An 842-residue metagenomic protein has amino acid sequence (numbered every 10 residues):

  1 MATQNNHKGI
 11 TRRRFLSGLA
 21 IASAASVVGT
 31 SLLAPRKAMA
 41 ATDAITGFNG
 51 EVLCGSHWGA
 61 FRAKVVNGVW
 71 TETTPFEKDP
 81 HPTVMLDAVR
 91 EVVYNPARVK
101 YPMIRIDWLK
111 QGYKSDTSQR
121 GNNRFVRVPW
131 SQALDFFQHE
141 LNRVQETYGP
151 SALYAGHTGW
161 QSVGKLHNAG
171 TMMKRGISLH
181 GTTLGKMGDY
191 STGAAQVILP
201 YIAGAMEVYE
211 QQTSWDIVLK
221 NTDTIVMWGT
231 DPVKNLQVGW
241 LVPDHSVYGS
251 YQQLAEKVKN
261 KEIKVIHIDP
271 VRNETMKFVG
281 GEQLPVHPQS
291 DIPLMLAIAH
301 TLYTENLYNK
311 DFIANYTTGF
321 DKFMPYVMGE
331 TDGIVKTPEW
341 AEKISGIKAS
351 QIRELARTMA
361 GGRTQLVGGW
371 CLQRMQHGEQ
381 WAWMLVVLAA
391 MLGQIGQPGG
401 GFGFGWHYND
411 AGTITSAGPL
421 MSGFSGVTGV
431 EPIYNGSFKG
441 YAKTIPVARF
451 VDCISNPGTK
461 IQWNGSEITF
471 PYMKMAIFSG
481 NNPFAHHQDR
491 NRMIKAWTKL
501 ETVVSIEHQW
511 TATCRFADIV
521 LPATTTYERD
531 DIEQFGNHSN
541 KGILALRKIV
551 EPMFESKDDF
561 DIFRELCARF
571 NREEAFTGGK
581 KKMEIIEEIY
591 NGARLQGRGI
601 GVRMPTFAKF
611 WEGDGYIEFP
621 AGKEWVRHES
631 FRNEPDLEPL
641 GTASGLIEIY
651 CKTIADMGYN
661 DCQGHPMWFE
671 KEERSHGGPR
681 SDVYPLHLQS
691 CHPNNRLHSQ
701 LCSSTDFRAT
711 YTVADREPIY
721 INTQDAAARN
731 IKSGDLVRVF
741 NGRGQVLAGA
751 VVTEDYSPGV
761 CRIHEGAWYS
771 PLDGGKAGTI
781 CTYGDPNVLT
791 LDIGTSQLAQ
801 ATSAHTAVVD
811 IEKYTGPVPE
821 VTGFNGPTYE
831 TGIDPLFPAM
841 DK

Functional and structural regions predicted by a protein language model:
A2-L307, L566-A568, A727, P771-K842: N-terminal export/assembly segments and adjacent metallocofactor-ligating motifs of anaerobic energy-metabolism
W108-Q132, L307-K348, G436, I549-E648 (+3 more regions): N-terminal leader/propeptide and maturation segments of large enzyme subunits in energy/redox metabolism and hydrolases
A169-E256, K261-I268, I292-L296, A390-R515 (+2 more regions): Extended redox/cofactor-interaction regions of prokaryotic respiratory oxidoreductases
K259-H267, V271-G361: Long, well-ordered, tryptophan-enriched scaffold segments
E274, A512-A545: Flexible glycine/proline-rich, aromatic-decorated loop/lid segments
G280-P285, K541-P552: Short beta-alpha connecting loops at secondary-structure transitions that line or flank enzyme active sites
I298, G319-F450: Active-site phosphate/pyrophosphate-binding segments
I549, D558-F610, V683, H698-S699 (+2 more regions): Long, contiguous, secondary-structure-rich segments that constitute the structural scaffold of globular domains
